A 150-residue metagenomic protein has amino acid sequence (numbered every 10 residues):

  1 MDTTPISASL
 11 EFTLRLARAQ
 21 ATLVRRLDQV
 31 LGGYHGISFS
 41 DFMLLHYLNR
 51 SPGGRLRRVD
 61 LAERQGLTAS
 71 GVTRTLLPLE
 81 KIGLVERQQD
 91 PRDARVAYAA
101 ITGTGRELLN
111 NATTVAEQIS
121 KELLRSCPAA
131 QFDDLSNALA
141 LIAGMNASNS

Functional and structural regions predicted by a protein language model:
M1-H35, I82: N-terminal leader segment of winged-helix/HTH proteins
M1-P5, A129-S150: C-terminal regulatory/oligomerization modules of transcriptional regulators
L23, L27-V30, Q65, L108-C127 (+1 more regions): Alpha-helical linker/hinge and terminal dimerization helices associated with HTH transcriptional regulators
R25-T68: N-terminal helix-turn-helix DNA-binding core of bacterial DNA-binding proteins
H46-R50, T113, A140: Short, locally clustered residues in the helix-turn-helix/winged-helix DNA-binding domain
R58, L76-L77: Short, hydrophobic-biased segments on the C-terminal half of alpha helices that form "recognition helices"
L77-N137: Charged, amphipathic alpha-helical coiled-coil/dimerization segments
